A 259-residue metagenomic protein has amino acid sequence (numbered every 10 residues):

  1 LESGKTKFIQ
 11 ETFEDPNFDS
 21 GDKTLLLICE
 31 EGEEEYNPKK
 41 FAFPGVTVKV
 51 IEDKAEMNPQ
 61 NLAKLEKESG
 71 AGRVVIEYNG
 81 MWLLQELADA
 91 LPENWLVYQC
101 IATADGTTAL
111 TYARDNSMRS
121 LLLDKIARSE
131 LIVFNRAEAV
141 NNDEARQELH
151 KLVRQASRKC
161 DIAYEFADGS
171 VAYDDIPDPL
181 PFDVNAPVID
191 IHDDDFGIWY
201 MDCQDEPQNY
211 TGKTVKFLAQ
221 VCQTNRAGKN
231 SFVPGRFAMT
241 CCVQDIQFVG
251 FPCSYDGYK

Functional and structural regions predicted by a protein language model:
E2, Q10, P16-K39, V46-T47 (+7 more regions): Residue-level signal for functionally critical sites in structured catalytic/ligand-binding pockets
S3-R114: Nucleotide-state-sensitive switch-loop elements of NTP-binding domains
D53, N116-S120, N185-A186: Short, functional N-terminal and low-complexity linear motifs
R73-Y164: Phosphate/Mg2+-binding loops and adjacent switch elements in nucleotide/diphosphate-handling enzyme cores
L122, R128-K259: OB-fold and OB-like single-stranded nucleic-acid-recognition modules and their adjacent interaction interfaces
